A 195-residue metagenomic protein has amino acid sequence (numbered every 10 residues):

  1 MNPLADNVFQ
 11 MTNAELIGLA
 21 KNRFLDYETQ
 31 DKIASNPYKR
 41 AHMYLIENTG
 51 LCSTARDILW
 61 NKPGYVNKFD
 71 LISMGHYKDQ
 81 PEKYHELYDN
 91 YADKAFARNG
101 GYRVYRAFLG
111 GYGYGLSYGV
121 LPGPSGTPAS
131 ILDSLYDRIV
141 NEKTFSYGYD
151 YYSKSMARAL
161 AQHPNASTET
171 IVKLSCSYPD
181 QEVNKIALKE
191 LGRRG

Functional and structural regions predicted by a protein language model:
M1-G195: Alpha-helical scaffold segments
